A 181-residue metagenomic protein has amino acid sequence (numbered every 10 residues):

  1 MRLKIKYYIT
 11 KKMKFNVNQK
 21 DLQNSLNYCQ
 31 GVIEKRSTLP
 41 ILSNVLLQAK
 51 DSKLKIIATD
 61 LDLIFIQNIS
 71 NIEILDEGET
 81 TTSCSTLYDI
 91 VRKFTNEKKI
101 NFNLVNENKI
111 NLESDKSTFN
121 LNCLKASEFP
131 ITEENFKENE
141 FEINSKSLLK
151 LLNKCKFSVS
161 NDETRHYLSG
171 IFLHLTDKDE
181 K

Functional and structural regions predicted by a protein language model:
M1-K181: Structural preference for solvent-exposed beta-strand-turn elements and adjacent flexible terminal/loop segments within
